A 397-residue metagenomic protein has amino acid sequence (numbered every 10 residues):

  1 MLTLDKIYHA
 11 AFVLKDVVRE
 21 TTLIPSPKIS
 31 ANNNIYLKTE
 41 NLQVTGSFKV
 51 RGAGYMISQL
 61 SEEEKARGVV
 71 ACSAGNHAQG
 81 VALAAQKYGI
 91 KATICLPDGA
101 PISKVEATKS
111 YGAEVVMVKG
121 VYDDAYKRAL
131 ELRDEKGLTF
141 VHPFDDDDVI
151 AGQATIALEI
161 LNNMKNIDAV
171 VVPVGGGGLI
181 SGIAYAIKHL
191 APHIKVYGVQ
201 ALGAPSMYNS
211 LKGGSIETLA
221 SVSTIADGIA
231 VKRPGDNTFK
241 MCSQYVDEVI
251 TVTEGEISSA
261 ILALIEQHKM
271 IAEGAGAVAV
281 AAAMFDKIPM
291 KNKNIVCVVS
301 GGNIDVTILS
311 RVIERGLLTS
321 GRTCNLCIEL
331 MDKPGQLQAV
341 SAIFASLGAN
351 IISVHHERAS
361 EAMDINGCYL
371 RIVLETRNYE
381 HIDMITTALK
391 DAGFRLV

Functional and structural regions predicted by a protein language model:
M1-V397: PLP-dependent amino-acid enzyme catalytic core
